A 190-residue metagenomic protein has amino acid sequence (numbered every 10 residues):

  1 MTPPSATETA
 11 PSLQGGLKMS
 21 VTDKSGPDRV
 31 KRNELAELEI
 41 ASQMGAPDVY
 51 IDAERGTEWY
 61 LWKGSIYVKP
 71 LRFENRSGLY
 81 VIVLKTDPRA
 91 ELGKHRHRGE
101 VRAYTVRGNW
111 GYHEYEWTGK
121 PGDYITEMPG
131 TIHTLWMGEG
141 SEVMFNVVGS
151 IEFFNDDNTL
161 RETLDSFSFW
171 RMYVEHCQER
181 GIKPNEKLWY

Functional and structural regions predicted by a protein language model:
T2-G78, T163-L164, W170-M172, H176-Y190: A short, N-terminal "cap"/entry segment at the start of jelly-roll beta-barrel domains of the cupin/DSBH fold
S65, P70-R96, M128-T131: Conserved short histidine dyad/triad with adjacent acidic residue
V83-T86, T105-G108, Y124, L135 (+1 more regions): Short, well-ordered beta-strand segments in beta-rich or mixed alpha/beta enzyme and ligand-binding folds
D87-P88, H97-E114: Glycine- and acidic-residue-biased ligand/ion/polar-headgroup-sensing regions
A90-L92, G108-Y112, Y124, I151: Short beta-strand segments in beta-sandwich/barrel cores
R96-R98, W117-T118, M137-E139: Short glycine/proline-enriched turns and hinge-like loops at secondary-structure junctions
H113-T134: Short acidic-glycine-tyrosine-enriched beta hairpin
P129-D157: Ligand-binding loop in jelly-roll beta-barrel domains
